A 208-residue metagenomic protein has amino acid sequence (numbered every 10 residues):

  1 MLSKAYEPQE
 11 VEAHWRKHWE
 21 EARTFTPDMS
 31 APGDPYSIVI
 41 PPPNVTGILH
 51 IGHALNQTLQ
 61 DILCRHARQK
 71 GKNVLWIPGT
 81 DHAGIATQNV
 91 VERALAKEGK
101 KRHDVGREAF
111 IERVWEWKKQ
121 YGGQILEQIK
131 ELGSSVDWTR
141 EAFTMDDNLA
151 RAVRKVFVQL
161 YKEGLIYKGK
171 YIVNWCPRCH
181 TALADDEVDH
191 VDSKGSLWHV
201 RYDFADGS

Functional and structural regions predicted by a protein language model:
M1-S208: N-terminal, positively charged nucleic-acid-binding surface of large information/translation enzymes
